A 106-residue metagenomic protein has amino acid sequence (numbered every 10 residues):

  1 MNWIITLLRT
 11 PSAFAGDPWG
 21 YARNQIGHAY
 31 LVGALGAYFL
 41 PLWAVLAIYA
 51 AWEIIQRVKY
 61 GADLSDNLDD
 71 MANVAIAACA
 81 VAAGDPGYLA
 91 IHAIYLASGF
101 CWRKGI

Functional and structural regions predicted by a protein language model:
M1-L68, A72-I106: Bulky hydrophobic segments
